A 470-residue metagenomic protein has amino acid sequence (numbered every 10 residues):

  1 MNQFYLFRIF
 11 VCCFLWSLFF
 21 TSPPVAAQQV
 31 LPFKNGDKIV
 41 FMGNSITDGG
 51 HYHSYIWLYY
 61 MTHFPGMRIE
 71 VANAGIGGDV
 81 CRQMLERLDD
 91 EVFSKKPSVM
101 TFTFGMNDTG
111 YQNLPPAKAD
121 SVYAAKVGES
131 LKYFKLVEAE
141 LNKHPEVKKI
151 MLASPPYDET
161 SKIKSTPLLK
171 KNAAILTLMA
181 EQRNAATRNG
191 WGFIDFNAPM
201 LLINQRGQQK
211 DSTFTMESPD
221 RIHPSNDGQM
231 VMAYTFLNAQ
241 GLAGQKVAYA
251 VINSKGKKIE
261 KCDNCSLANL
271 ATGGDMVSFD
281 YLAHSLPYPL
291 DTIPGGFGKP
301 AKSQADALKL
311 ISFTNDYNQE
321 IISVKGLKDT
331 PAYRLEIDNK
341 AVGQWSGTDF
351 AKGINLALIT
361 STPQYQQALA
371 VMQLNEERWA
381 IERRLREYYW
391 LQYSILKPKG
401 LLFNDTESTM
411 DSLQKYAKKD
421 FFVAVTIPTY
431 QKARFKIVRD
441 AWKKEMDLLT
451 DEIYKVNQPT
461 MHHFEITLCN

Functional and structural regions predicted by a protein language model:
M1-Q29: Bacterial Sec-dependent N-terminal signal peptides
Q28-I39: Membrane/wall-proximal cationic-aromatic binding patches
F33, S54-E70, D79, Q83-M230 (+1 more regions): Alpha-helical cap/lid subdomain in secreted, periplasmic, or secretory-pathway luminal O-acyl-processing enzymes
D37-H51, G77-V80: Catalytic nucleophile-elbow at a beta strand-turn-alpha helix junction centered on a G-D-S/GDSL motif, marking
F41-M42, N73, M151: A structural signal for the hydrophobic beta-strands that form the central parallel beta-sheet of Rossmann-like
